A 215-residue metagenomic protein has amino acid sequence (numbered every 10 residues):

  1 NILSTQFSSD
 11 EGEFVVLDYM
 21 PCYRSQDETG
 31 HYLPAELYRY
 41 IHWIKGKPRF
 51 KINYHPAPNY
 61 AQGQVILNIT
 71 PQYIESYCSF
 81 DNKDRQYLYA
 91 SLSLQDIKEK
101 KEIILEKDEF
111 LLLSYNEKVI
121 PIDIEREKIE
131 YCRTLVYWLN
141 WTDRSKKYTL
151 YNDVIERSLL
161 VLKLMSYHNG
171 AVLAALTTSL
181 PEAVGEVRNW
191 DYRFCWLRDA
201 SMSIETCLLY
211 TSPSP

Functional and structural regions predicted by a protein language model:
N1-S212: Acidic, mature catalytic/reactive cores of soluble proteins
